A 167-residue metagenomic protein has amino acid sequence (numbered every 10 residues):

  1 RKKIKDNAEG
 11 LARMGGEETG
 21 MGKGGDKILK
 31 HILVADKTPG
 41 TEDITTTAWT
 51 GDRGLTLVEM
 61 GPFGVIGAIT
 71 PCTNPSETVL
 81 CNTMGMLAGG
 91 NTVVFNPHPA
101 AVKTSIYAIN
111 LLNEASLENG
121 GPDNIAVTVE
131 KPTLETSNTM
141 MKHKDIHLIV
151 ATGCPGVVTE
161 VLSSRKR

Functional and structural regions predicted by a protein language model:
R1-K2, A100-A101, V129-E130: Conserved short loop/turn motifs at secondary-structure junctions
R1-T56: N-terminal Rossmann-like NAD(P)+-binding subdomain of aldehyde/semialdehyde dehydrogenases
D6, G10, K103, L134-E135 (+1 more regions): Short alpha-helical
G24, A68-P71, V150-A151: Redox-cofactor binding/interface segments in oxidoreductases and associated redox assembly factors
T45-A115, N119, V158, R165-R167: Conserved small-residue-rich beta-alpha loop and adjacent elements that most often cradle the phosphate/pyrophosphate
V65, T128-R167: Conserved NAD(P)+-binding/catalytic subdomain of aldehyde/semialdehyde dehydrogenases
L117-T128: A glycine-rich helix N-cap at a beta->alpha junction
